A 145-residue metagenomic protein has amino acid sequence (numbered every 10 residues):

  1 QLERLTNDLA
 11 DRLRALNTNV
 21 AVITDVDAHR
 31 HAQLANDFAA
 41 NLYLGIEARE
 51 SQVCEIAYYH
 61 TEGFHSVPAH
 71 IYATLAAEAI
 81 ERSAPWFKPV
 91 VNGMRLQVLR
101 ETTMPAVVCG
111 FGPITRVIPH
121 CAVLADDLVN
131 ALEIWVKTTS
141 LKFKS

Functional and structural regions predicted by a protein language model:
Q1-S145: Active-site-proximal helix/loop segments of hydrolytic enzymes
